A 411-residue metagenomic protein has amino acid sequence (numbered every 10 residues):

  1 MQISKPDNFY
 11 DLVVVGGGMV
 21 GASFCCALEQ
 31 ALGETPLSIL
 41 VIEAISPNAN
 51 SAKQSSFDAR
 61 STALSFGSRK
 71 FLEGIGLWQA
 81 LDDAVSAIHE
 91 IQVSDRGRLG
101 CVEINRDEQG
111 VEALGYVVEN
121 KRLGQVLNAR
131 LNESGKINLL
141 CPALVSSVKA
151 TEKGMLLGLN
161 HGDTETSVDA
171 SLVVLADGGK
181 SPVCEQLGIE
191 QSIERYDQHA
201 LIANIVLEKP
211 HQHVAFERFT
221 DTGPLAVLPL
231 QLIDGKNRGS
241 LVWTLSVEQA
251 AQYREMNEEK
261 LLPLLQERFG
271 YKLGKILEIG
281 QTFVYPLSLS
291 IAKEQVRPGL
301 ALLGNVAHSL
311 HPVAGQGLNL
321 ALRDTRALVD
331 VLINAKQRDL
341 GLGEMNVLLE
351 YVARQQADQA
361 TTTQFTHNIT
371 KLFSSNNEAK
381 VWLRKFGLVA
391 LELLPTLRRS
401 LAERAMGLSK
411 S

Functional and structural regions predicted by a protein language model:
S4-V20, L40: Beta1/beta-strand and adjacent pyrophosphate-binding region of the FAD-binding site in flavoprotein oxidoreductases
N8, A84-Q186, E194-H199: Conserved N-terminal helical subregion
V20, P47, K180: Conserved Rossmann-like nucleotide-cofactor binding loop
E29-D58: Glycine-rich FAD pyrophosphate-binding loop
Q54-R96: N-terminal FAD cofactor-binding segment of flavoenzymes
L72, G162-T166, L172-K275, G280-T282: Conserved FAD-binding catalytic core of PHBH/FMO-like flavoproteins
A251-R338, L342-G343: FAD/FMN-dependent oxidoreductases across multiple families
D330-S411: C-terminal helical "tail/cap" subdomain of flavin- and related membrane-associated enzymes
